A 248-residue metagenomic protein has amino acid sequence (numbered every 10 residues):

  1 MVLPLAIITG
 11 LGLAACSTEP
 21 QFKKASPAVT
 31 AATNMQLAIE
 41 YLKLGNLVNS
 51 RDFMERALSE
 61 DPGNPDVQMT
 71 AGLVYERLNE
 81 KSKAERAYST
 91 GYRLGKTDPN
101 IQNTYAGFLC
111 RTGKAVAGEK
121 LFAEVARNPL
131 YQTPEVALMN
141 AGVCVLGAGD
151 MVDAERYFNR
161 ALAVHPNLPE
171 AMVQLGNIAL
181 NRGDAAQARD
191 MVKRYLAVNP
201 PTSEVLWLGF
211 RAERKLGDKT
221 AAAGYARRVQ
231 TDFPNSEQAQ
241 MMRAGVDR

Functional and structural regions predicted by a protein language model:
G10-A32: Bacterial Sec signal peptide processing site at the extreme N-terminus
F22, N199-R248: Terminal, low-structured helical/coil segments at or just beyond the last alpha-helical repeat
S26, E60, R93-G95, N128-L130 (+3 more regions): Structural marker of alpha-solenoid helical repeat scaffolds
T30, L37, N64, D98 (+4 more regions): Residue-level recognition of tetratricopeptide repeat
Q36, T70, T104, L138-N140 (+3 more regions): Canonical tetratricopeptide repeat
